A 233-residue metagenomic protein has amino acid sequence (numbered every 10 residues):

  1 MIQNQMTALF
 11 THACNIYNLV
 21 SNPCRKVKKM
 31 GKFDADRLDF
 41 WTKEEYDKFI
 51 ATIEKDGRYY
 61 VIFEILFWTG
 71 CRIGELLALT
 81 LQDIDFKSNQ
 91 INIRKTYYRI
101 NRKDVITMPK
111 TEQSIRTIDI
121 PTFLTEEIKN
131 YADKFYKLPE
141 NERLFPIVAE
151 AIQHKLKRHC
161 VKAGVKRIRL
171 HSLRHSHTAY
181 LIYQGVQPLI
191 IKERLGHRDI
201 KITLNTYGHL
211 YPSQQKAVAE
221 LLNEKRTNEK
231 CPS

Functional and structural regions predicted by a protein language model:
M1-K26, R72: N-terminal DNA-binding recognition helix of tyrosine site-specific recombinases/integrases
C14-P23, F86-N89, K95, D133-L138: Proline-centered turn/helix-capping motifs that create local helix->coil transitions or kinks
N15, R58, E64, W68 (+7 more regions): C-terminal catalytic core of tyrosine-transesterase DNA break-rejoin enzymes
L19-S21, K32-A51, I100-T122, L138-N141: DNA breakage-rejoining catalytic core of tyrosine-based enzymes
E54-I62, D85, Q90: Conserved catalytic core of the tyrosine transesterase superfamily
S88, T107-L124, E220-S233: C-terminal secondary-structure termini that scaffold catalytic or DNA-interacting sites
P121-K166: Active-site/catalytic core of tyrosine-dependent DNA strand-transfer enzymes
